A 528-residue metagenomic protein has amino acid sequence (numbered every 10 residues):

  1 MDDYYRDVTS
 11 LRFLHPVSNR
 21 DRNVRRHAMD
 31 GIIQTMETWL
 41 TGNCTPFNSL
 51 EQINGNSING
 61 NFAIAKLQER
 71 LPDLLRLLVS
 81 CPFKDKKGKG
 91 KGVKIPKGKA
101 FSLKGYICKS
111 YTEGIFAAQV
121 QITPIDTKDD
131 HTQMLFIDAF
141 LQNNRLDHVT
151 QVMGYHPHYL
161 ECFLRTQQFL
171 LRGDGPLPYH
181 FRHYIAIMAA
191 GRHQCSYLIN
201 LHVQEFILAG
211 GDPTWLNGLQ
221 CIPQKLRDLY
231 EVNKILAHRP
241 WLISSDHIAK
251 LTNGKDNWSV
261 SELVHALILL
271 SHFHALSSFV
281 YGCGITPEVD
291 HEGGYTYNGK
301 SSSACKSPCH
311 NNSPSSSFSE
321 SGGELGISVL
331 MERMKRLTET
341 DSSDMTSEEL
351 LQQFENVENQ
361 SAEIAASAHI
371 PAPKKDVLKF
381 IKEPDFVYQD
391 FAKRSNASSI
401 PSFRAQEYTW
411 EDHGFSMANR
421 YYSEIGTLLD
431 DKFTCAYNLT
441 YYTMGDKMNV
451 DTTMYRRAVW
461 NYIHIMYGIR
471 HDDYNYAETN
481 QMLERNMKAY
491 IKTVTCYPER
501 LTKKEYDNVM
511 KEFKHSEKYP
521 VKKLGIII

Functional and structural regions predicted by a protein language model:
D2-P46, N54, I58-H183, E288-R485 (+1 more regions): Secretory/endomembrane lumenal or extracellular ectodomains immediately following the signal peptide
I33-Q34, S271, I526: Structural signature of alpha-helical solenoid repeat scaffolds
P178-I187, R227, V260-H265, H515-E517: Alpha-helical scaffolds flanking conserved acidic
C195-L229, H247-S259, G284-D290: Structured all-alpha helical bundle cores of eukaryotic regulatory proteins
P223-F273, F279: Cyclin-like alpha-helical protein-protein interaction core
S244-W258, K504-E517, L524, I528: Alpha-helical bundle/repeat cores within regulatory domains of eukaryotic proteins
N480-M510, H515: Eukaryotic modular interaction domains in large regulatory/scaffold proteins
